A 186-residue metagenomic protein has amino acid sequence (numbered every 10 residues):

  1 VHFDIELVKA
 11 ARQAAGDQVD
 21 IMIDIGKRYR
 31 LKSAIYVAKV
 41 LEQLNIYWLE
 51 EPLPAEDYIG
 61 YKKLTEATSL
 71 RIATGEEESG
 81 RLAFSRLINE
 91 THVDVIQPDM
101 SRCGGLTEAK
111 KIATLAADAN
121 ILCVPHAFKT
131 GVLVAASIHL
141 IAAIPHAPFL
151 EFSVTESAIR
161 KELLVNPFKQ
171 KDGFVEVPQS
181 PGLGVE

Functional and structural regions predicted by a protein language model:
V1-H2, T130, G173, E186: Proteins with a high burden of low-complexity, intrinsically disordered sequence enriched in S/T/G/P/A and R, requiring
V1-T68: Metal-dependent enolase-superfamily TIM-barrel catalytic cores that perform enediolate-based chemistry
K39, N45, P54-F174, P178: Shared catalytic-loop signature of beta/alpha-barrel
P178, L183-E186: Hinge/cleft segment of the Venus flytrap/periplasmic-binding protein
